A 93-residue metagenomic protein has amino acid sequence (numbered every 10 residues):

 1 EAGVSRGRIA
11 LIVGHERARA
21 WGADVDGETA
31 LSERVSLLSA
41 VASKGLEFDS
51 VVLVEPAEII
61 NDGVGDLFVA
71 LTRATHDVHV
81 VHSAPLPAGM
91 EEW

Functional and structural regions predicted by a protein language model:
E1-S36: Conserved RecA-like ASCE P-loop NTPase motor core of nucleic-acid helicases/translocases
R6, S32-R34, F48, V64 (+1 more regions): A structure-centric signal for secondary-structure junctions around beta-strands
G14-A18, V41, A84-L86: Short, polar loop motifs at secondary-structure junctions
D24, L38-V41, V64-L67: A generic local structural motif
E33-A42, S50: Conserved two-lobed SF2 helicase motor
G45: Short, conserved phosphate/pyrophosphate- and ester-handling motifs at nucleotide-, phospho-/glycolipid
S50, V54-W93: C-terminal accessory regions
